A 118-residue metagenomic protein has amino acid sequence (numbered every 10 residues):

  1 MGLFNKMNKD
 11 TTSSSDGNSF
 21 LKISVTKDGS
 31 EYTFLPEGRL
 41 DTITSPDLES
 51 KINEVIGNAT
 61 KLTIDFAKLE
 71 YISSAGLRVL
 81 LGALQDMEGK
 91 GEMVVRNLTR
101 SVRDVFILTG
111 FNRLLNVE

Functional and structural regions predicted by a protein language model:
M1-S14: N-terminal leader/presequence segments that are low-structure and precede the mature protein or first folded domain
T12-L48: STAS-typified acidic loop motif
T42-L114: Amphipathic alpha-helical interaction surfaces in cytosolic regulatory modules
N116-E118: Short acidic-hydrophobic, aromatic-tinged amphipathic segments that line or gate anion-handling sites
